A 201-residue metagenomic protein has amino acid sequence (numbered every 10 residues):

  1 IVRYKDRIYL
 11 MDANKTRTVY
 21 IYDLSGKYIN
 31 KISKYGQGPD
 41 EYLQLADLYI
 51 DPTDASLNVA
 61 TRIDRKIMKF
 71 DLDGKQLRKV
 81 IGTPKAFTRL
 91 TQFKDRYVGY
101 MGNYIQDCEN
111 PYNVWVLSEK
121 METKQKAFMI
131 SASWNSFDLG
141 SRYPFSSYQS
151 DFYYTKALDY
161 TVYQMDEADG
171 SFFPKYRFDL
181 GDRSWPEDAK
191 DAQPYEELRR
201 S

Functional and structural regions predicted by a protein language model:
I1-R17: Beta-strand-rich domains and repeat architectures in extracellular enzymes and scaffolds, especially beta-propellers
R3-K5, I50-D54, Q92-K94, S147-Q149: Residue-level detector of Asp-centered blade-edge/turn motifs that repeat once per structural unit in beta-propeller
T16-Y20, R65-M68, Q106-W115, D159-Y163: Structural motif
D23-K27, D71-K75, L117-M121, D166-D169: Short loop/turn segments that connect beta-strands within beta-propeller blades
K27-D54, T61: Blade-loop segments of beta-propeller domains
N30-E41, E122-S141, F173-R199: Surface-exposed loop and turn segments in beta-propeller and other repeat-based domains that flank or scaffold
Y42-A46, A60-Y112, T123-N135: Asp-box/WD-like beta-propeller blade repeats and closely related beta-sheet repeat scaffolds
W115-G170: Loop-centered beta-sheet repeat module
